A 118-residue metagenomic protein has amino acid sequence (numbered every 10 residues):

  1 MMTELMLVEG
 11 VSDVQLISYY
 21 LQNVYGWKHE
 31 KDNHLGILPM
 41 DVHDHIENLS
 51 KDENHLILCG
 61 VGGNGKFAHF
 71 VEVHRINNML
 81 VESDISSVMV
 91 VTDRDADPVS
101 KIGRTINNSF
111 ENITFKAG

Functional and structural regions predicted by a protein language model:
M1-G118: Acidic, divalent-metal-binding catalytic cores of TOPRIM and closely related two-metal-ion phosphodiester/pyrophosphate
